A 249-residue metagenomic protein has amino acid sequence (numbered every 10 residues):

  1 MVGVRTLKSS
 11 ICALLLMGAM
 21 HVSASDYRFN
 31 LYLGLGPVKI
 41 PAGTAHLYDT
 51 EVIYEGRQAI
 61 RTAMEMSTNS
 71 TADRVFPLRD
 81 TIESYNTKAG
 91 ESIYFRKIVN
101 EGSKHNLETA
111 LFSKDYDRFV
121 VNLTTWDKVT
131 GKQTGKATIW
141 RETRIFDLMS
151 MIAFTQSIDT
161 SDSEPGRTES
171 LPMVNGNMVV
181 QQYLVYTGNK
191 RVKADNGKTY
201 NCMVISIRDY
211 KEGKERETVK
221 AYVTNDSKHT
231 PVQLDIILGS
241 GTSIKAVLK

Functional and structural regions predicted by a protein language model:
M1-I11: Bacterial N-terminal signal peptides that target proteins for export
A13-L16: Short, linear, compositionally biased motifs with a strong N-terminal bias
V22-Y116, I158-K249: Acidic, serine/threonine-rich low-complexity disordered tracts
E108-M151: Hydrophobic, well-structured mid-protein blocks that either form specific transmembrane helices
